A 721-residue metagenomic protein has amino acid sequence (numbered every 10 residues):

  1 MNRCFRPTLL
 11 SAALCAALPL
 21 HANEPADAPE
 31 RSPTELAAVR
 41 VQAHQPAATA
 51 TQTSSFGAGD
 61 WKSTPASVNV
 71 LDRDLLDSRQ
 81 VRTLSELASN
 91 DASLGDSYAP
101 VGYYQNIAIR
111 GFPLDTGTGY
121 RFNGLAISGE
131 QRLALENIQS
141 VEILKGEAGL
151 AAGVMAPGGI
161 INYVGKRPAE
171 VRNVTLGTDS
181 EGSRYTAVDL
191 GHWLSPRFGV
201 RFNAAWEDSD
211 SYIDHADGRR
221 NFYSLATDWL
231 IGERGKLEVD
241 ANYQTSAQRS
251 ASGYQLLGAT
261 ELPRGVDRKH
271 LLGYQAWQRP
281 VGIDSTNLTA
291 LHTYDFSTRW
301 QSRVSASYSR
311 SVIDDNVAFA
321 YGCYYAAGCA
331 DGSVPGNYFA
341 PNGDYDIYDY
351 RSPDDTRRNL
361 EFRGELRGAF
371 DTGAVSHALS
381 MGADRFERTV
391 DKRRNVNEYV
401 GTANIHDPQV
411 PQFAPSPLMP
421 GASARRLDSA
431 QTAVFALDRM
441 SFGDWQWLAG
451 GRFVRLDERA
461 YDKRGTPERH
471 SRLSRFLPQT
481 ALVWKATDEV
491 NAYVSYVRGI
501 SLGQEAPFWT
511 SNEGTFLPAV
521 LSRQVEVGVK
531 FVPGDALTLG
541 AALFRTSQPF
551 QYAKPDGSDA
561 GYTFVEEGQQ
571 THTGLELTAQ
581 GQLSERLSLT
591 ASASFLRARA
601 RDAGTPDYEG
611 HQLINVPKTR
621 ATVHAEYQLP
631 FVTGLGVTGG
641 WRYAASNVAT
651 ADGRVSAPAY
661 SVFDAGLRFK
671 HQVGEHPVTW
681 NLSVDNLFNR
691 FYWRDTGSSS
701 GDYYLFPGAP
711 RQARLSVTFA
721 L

Functional and structural regions predicted by a protein language model:
P25, D444, R545-S547, V565-A651 (+1 more regions): Gram-negative outer-membrane beta-barrel transporters
R31-E170, V527: Acidic, small-polar-rich N-terminal luminal/periplasmic segments of exported/outer-membrane proteins
E136-Q139, L150-L225, I231-K236, T286 (+1 more regions): Outer-membrane beta-barrel translocator/receptor signature
E207-S211, S224-D295, R310-R357, G401-S423 (+3 more regions): Acidic/polar loop-and-plug regions of large Gram-negative outer-membrane beta-barrel proteins
A247-G258, T389, D457, V483-E526 (+4 more regions): Surface-exposed extracellular loop regions of Gram-negative outer-membrane beta-barrel proteins, predominantly
T293-D295, Q301-S307, S311-F319, A492-Y496 (+2 more regions): Membrane-embedded beta-barrel scaffold of Gram-negative outer-membrane proteins
D355, L379, V494, I614-L721: Conserved C-terminal beta-signal and adjacent last beta-strands/turns of outer-membrane beta-barrel proteins
R357, A374-R388, R425-Q548, H572 (+1 more regions): Structural signature of Gram-negative outer-membrane beta-barrels, strongest in the C-terminal barrel of TonB-dependent
